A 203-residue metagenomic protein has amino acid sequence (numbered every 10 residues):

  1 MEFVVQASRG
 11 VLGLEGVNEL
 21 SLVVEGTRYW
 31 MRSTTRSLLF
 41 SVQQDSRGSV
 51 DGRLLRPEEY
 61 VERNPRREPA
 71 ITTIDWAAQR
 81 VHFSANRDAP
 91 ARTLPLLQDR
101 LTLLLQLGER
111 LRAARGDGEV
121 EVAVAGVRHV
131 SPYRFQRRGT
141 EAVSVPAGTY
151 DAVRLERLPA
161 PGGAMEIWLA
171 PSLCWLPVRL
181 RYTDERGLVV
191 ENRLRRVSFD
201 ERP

Functional and structural regions predicted by a protein language model:
M1-A78, A113-P203: Acidic, serine/threonine-rich low-complexity disordered tracts
E68-R112: Hydrophobic, well-structured mid-protein blocks that either form specific transmembrane helices
